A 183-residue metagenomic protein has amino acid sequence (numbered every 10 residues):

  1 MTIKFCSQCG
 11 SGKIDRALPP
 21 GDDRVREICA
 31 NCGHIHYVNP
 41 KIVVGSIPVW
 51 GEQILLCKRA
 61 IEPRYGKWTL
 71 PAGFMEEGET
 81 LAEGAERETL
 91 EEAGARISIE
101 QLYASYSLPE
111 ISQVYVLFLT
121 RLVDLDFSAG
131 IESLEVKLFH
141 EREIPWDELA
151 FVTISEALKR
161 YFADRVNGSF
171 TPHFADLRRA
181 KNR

Functional and structural regions predicted by a protein language model:
I3, R26: Residues immediately within or flanking Cys/His clusters that coordinate Zn2+ in small zinc-binding modules
C6-C9, C29-C32: Short cysteine-rich clusters marking metal-coordination/redox-active sites
K13-D15, Y37: Short functional micro-motifs and their immediate structural scaffolds
L18-V25, P40-S46: Short cysteine/histidine-rich zinc-coordinating motifs and their immediately flanking basic loops
I28, L55-L56, T69, S98 (+2 more regions): Conserved beta-strand segments that form the floor/walls of ligand-binding pockets within enzyme and binding domains
N31-L55: Conserved N-terminal beta-strand and adjoining loop/helix that marks the start of the Nudix/MutT-like hydrolase domain
V49-E91: Conserved Nudix-box catalytic region and its N-terminal flanking loop in Nudix hydrolases and closely related
M75-R160, G168-F170, N182-R183: Unchanged
